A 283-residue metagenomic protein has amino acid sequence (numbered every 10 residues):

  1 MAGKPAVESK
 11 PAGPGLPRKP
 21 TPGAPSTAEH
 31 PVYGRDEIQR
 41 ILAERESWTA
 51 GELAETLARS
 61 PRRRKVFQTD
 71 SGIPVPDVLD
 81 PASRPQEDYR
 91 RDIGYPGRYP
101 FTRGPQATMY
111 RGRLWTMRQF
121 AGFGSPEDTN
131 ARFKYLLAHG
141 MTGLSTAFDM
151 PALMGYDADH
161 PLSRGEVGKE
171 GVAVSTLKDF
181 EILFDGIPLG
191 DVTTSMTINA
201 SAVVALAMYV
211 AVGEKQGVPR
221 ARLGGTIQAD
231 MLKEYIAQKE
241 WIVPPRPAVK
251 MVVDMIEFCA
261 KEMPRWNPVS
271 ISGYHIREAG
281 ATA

Functional and structural regions predicted by a protein language model:
A2-A283: Catalytic alpha/beta active-site cores
